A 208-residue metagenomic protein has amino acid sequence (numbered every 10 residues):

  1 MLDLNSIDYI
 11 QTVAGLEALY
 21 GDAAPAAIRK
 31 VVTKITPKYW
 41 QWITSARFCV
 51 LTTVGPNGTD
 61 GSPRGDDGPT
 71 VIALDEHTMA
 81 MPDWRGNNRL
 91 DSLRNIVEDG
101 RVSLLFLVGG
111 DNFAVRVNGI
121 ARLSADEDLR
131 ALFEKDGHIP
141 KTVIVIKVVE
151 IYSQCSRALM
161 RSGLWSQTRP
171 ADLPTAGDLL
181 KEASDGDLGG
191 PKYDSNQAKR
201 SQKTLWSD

Functional and structural regions predicted by a protein language model:
M1-D208: Binding-site signature for planar aromatic cofactors or substrates
